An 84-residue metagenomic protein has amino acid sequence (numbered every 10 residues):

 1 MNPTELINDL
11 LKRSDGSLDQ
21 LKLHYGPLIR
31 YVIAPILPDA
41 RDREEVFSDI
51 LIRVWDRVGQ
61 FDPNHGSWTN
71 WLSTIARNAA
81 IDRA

Functional and structural regions predicted by a protein language model:
M1-D9: Extreme N-terminal regulatory/targeting segments of RNA polymerase sigma factors
P3, K22, G26-I29, L51 (+1 more regions): Hydrophobic alpha-helical core bundles mediating ligand binding, dimerization, or RNAP-core interactions
L11-Q20, R30-D49: Short, charged helix-capping/linker segments at alpha-helix termini
L18, K22-G26, T69, S73: Amphipathic, non-transmembrane alpha-helical scaffold segments
I29, I33, V58, L72-A84: Hydrophobic-face residues of short alpha-helical interaction/recognition segments
E45-I52, G66-N78: Structural recognition of an alpha-helix C-terminal capping motif at a helix-to-coil junction
W55: Short acidic-aromatic loop segments in the C-terminal HATPase_c
G59-H65: Short alpha-helix-to-loop micro-motif enriched in aromatics/charged/Gly
